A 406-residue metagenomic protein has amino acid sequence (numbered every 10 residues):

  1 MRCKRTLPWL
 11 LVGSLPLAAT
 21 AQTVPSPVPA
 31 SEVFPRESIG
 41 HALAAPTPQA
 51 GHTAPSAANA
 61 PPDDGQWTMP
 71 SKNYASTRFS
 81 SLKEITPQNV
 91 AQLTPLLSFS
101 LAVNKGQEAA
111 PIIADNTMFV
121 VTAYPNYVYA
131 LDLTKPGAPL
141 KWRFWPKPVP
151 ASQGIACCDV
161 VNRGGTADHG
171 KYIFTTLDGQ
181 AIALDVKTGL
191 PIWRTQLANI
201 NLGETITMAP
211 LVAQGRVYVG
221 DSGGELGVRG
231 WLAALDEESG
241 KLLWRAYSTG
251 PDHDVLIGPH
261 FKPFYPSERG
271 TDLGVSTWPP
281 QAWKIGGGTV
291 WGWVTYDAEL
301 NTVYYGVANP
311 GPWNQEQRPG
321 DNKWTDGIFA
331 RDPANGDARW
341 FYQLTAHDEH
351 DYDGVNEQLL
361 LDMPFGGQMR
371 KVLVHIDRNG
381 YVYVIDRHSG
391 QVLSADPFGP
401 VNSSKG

Functional and structural regions predicted by a protein language model:
Q22-S81: N-terminal pre-domain segments of enzymes
W67-S71, G106-Y127, G154-A181, T205-E225 (+6 more regions): Repeat-blade elements of multi-bladed beta-propeller folds
S80-L197: N-terminal cofactor/phosphate-binding cores enriched in small/glycine residues, especially glycine-rich loops such as
F99-A110, R143-T166, R194-A209, Y247-W293 (+4 more regions): Extracytoplasmic beta-rich repeat domains
L133-P136, V186-T188, E237-S239, P333-N335 (+1 more regions): Short loop/turn segments that connect beta-strands within beta-propeller blades
W231-S239, D321-N335: Beta-propeller blade signature
L359-K405: Phosphate/diphosphate-binding loops
